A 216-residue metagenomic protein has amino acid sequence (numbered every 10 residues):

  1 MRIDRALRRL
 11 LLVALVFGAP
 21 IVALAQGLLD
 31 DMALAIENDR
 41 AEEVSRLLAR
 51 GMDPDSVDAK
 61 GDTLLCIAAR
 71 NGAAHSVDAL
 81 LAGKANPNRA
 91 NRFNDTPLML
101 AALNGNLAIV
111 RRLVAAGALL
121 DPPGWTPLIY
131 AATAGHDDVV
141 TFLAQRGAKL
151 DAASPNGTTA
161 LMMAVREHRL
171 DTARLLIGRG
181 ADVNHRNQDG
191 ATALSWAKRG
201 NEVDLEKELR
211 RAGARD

Functional and structural regions predicted by a protein language model:
R2, A25-L34, A116, R146 (+3 more regions): Ankyrin-repeat-protein effector appendages
R2-L11: Bacterial N-terminal signal peptides that target proteins for export
L10-P20: Bacterial N-terminal signal peptides
A23-R50, A59-D62, D78, A82 (+2 more regions): Intrinsically disordered, low-complexity regulatory segments in ankyrin-centric signaling systems
Q26-L34, V57-L64, A90-T96, V114 (+3 more regions): Ankyrin-repeat boundary/"N-cap" motif
L34-D39, I67-A73, L100-N106, Y130-H136 (+2 more regions): Ankyrin repeat A-helix N-terminal signature
R40-L48, A73-L81, N106-V114, H136-A144 (+2 more regions): Ankyrin repeat structural motif
